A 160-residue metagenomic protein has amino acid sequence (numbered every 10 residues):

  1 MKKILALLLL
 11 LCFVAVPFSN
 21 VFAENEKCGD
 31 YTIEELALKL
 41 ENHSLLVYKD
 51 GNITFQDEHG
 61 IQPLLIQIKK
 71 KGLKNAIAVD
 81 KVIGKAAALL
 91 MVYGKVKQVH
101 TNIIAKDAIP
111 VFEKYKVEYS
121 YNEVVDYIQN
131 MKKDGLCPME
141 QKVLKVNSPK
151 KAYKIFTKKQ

Functional and structural regions predicted by a protein language model:
M1-I4: Positively charged n-region of N-terminal signal peptides that target proteins for export
L8-V16: Bacterial N-terminal signal peptides
P17-N25: Sec-dependent signal peptide cleavage junction
E26-N102, N122-K142: Conserved mixed alpha/beta catalytic, RNA-binding, or beta-rich assembly cores of soluble enzyme, regulatory
G29, L46, L144-Q160: Intrinsically disordered, low-complexity, charge-dense segments enriched in Lys/Arg and Glu/Asp interspersed
D107-A108, N130: Short, glycine/polar-rich helix-capping loops at beta-to-alpha or helix-loop-helix junctions that flank or form
A108-N122: Short acidic, glycine/proline-enriched helix-loop-strand junctions
